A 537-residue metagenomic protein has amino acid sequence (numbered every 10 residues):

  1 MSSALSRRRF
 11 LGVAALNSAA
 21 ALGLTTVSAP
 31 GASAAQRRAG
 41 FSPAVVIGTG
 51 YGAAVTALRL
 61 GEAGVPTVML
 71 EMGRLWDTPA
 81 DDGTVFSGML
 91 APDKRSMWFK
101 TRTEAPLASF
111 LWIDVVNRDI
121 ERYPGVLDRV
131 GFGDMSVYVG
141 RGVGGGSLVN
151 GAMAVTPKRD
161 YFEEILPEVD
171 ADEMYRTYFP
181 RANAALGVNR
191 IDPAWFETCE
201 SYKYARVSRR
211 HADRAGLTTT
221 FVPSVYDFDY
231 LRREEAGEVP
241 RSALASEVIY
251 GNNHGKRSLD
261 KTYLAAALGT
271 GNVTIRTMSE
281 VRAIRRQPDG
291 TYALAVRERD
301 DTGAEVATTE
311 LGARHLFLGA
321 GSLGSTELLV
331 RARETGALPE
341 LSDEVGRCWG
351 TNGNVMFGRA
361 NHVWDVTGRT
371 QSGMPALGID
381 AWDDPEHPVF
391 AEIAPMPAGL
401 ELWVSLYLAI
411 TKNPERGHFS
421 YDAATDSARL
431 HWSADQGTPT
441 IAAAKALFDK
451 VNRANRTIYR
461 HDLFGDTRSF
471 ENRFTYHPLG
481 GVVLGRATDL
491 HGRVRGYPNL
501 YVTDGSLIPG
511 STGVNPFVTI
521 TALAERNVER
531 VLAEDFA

Functional and structural regions predicted by a protein language model:
S2-S3, R9-G31: N-terminal export signals
Q36-E164, V169-A171, A320, G324 (+1 more regions): N-terminal glycine-rich phosphate/pyrophosphate-binding loop and immediately adjacent elements
G40-S42, E305-H315: Core beta-strand elements of the Rossmann-like FAD/NAD(P) dinucleotide-binding domain in flavoenzyme oxidoreductases
V116-V139, V143-N150, E164, E168 (+6 more regions): FAD cofactor-binding and catalytic pocket of flavoenzymes
E168-E280, N455, D466-T475, V483: Conserved redox-cofactor binding core of oxidoreductases
R285-T309: Conserved beta-strand-loop-beta-strand element in the redox core of flavoprotein oxidoreductases
L318-E334: Flavin (primarily FAD) binding-site architecture
K445-S511, F517, T521: A glycine-rich dinucleotide-binding beta-alpha-beta segment and adjacent secondary-structure elements that constitute
